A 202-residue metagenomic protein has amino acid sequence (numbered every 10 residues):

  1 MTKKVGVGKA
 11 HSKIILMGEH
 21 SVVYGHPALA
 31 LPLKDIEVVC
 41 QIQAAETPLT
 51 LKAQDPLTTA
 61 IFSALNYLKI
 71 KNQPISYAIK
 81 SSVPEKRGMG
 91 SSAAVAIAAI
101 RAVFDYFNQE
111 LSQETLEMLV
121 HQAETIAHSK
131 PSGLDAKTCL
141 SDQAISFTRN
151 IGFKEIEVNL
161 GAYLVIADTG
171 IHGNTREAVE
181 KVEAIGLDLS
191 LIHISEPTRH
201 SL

Functional and structural regions predicted by a protein language model:
M1-M89, F104-L111, D142-A144: ATP-binding N-lobe of GHMP and related small-molecule kinases
S92: Short, conserved phosphate/pyrophosphate- and ester-handling motifs at nucleotide-, phospho-/glycolipid
Q113-E155: Alpha/beta catalytic cores of group-transfer enzymes, especially the acyltransferase/condensing modules of polyketide
E157, Y163-L187: Short, acidic (Asp/Glu-rich) active-site segment that either coordinates a divalent metal cofactor
I192-L202: Single conserved hydrophobic/aromatic residue that forms the stacking wall/gate of nucleotide- or nucleobase-binding
